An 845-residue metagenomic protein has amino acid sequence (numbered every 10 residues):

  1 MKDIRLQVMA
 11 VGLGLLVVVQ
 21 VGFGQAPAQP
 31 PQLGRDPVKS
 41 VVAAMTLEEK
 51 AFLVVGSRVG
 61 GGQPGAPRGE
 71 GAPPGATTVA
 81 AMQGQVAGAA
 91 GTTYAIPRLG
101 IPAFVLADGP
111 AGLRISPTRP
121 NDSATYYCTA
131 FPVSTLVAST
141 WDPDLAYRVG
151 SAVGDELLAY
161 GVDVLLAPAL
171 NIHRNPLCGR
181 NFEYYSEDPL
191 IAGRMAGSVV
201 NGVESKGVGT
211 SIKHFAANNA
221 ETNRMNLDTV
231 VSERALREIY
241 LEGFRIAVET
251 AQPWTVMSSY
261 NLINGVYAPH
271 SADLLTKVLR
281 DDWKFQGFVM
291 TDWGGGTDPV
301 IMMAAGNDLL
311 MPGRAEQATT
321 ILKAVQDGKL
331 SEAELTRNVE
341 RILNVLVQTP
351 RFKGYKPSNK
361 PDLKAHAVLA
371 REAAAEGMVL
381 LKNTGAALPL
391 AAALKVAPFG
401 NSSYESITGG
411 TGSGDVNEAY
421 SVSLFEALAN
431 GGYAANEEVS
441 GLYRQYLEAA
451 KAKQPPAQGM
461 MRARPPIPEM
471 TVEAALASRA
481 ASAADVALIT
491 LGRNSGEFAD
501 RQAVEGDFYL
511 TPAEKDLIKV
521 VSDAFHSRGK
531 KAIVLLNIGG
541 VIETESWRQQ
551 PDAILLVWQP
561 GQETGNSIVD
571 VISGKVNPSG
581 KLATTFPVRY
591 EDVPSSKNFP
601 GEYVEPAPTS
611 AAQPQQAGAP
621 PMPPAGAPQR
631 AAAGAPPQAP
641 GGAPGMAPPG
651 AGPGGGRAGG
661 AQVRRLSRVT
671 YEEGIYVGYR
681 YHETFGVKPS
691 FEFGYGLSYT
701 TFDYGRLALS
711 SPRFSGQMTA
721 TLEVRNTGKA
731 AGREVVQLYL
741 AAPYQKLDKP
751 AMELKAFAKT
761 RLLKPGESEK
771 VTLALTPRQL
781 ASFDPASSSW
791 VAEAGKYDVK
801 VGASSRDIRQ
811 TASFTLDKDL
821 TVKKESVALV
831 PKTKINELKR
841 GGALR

Functional and structural regions predicted by a protein language model:
M1-V11: Bacterial N-terminal signal peptides that target proteins for export
I4-L6, V19, L170, I212: Residue-level micro-sites within transmembrane alpha helices that shape and flank functional polar/acidic positions
M9-Q20: Bacterial N-terminal signal peptides
G24-S782, K796-V801, S805, E837 (+1 more regions): Glycoside hydrolase catalytic-domain context in secreted enzymes
S116, K824-V827: Short, charged, solvent-exposed linker or helix-capping segments at domain edges/interfaces that act as flexible hinges
T776-K824: Terminal connector regions
S826-R845: Compositionally biased low-complexity segments at domain edges in trafficked proteins and select soluble regulators
